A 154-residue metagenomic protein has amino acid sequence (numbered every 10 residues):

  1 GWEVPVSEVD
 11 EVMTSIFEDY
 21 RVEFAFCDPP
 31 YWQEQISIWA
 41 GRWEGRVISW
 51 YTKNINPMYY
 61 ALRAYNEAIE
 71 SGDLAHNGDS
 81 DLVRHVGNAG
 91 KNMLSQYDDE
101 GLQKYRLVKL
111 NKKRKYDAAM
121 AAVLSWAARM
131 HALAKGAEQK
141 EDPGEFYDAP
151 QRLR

Functional and structural regions predicted by a protein language model:
G1-C27: Nucleic-acid-processing active sites and adjacent nucleic-acid-binding tracks, predominantly divalent metal-dependent
S7-V9, Y31, K113: Short, glycine/acidic-rich beta->alpha junctions
M13, Q35-I36: Generic structural signal for hydrophobic residues
D19, I38-A137: Metal-dependent DNA phosphodiester-chemistry modules and their immediately adjacent helices/loops in DNA-processing
F26-Q35, N54-M58: Acidic, metal-coordinating catalytic cores used for nucleic-acid/nucleotide bond scission and strand-transfer chemistry
P30-E34, D81-K91, K140-Q151: A glycine-rich phosphate-binding loop feature that marks nucleotide/adenosyl-phosphate handling sites
W126-R154: Acidic two-metal-ion nuclease catalytic site recognized across multiple nuclease folds, prominently DnaQ/RNase D-T
